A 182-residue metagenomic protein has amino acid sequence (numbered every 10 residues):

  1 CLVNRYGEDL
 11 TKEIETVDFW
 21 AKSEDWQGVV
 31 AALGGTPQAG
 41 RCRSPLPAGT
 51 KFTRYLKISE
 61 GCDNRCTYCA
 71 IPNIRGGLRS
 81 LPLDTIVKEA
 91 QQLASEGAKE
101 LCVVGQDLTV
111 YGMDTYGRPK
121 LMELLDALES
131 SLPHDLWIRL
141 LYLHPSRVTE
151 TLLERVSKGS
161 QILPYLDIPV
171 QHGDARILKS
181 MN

Functional and structural regions predicted by a protein language model:
L2-Y111, T151, L166: Proteins enriched for Cys/Gly/acidic motifs involved in redox and nucleic-acid/cofactor modification
R5, S95-N182: Conserved SAM/AdoMet-binding glycine-rich loop
